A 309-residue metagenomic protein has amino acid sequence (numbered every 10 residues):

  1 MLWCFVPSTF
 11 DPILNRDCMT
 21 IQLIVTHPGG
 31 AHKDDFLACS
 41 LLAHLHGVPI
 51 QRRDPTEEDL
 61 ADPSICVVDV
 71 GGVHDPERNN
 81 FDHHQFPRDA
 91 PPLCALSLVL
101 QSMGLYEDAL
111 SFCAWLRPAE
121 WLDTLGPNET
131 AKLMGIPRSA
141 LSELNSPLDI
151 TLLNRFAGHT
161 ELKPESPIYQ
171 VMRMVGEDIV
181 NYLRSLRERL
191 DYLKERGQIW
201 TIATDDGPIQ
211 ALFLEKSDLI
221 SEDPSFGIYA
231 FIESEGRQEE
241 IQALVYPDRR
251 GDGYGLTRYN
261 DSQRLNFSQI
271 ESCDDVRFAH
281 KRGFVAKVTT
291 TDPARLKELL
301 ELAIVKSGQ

Functional and structural regions predicted by a protein language model:
L14-P49: Short, extreme N-terminal leader segments that mark the start of a protein/domain
T20-V25, P63-C66, R78: Hydrophobic beta-strand segments of well-ordered beta-sheets in folded domains
G29, K33-S40, P55, A61-S64 (+3 more regions): C-terminal accessory domains and tails appended to enzymatic cores
L45-P49, G104-L110, E239: Short helix-capping/linker segments at secondary-structure and domain boundaries
H46-L60: A short, well-structured beta->alpha microelement
I65-D149: A basic- and aromatic-enriched beta-loop-alpha substructure that forms the phosphate/nucleotide- and DNA/RNA-contacting
